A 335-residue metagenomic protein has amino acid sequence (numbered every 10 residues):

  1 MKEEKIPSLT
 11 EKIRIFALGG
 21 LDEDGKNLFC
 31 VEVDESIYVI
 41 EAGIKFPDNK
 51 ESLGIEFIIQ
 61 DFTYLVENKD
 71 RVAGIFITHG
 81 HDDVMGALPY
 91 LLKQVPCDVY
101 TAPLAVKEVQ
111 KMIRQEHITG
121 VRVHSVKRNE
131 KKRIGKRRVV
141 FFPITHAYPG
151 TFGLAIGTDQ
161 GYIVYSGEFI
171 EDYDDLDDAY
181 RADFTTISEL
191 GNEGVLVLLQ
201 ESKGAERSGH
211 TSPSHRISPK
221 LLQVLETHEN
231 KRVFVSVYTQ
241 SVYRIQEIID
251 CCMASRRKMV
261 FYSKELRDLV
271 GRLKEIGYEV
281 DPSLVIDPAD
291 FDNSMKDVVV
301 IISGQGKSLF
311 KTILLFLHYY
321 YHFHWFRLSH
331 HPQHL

Functional and structural regions predicted by a protein language model:
K2-F76, H81-A289, T312-H322: His/Asp/Glu-rich metal-coordinating catalytic cores of metallo-dependent phosphodiesterases/hydrolases acting on
Y278-L284, D290-L335: Active-site neighborhoods of metal-dependent hydrolases
